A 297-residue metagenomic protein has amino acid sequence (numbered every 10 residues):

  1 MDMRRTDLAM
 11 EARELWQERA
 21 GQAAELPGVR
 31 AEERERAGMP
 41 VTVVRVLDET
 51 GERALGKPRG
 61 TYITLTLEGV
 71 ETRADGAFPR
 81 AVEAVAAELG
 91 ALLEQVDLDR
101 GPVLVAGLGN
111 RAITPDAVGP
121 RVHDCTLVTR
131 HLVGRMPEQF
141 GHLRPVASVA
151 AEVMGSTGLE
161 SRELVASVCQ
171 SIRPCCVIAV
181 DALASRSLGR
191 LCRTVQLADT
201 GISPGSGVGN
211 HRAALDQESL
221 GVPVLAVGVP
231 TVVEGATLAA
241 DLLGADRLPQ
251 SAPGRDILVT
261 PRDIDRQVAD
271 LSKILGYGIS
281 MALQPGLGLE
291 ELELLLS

Functional and structural regions predicted by a protein language model:
M1-R59: N-terminal amphipathic/basic leader segments beginning at the initiator methionine
G51-L98: An N-terminal, well-structured beta->alpha segment
G60, G76, R80, A84 (+5 more regions): Conserved active-site and cofactor/substrate-binding residues in soluble primary-metabolism enzymes
T64-E68, P102-I113, S148-E152: Short glycine-rich or small-residue beta-strand-to-loop segments that form or flank ligand, phosphate, metal/Fe-S
L108-D116, G155, A182-R186: Gly/Ser/Thr-rich loops at beta-strand to alpha-helix junctions that form or flank small-molecule/cofactor-binding
N110-R144, S148: Glycine-rich phosphate/diphosphate-binding loop of Rossmann-like nucleotide-binding domains
G141-C169: A structural-propensity feature for long, helix-poor, extended segments
V149-A150, A179-S297: A structural signal for small-residue-enriched, beta-sheet-centric alpha/beta enzyme cores and oligomeric scaffold folds
